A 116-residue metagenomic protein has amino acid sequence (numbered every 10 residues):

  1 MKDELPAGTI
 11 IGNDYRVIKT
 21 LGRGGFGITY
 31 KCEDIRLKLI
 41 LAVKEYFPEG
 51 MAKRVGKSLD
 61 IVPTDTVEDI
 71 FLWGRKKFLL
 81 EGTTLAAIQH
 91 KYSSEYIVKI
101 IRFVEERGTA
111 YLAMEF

Functional and structural regions predicted by a protein language model:
M1-V17: A short, low-complexity linker immediately N-terminal to eukaryotic Hanks-type protein kinase catalytic domains
I18-G24, T29: Protein kinase glycine-rich loop
G22, Q89-Y96: Flexible N-lobe loop architecture of eukaryotic-like protein kinase catalytic domains
E33-I40, F47-M51: Conserved N-lobe loop of protein kinases adjacent to the ATP-binding glycine-rich P-loop
K44-F47, D65: Conserved beta3-strand ATP-binding lysine motif
V55-Q89: AlphaC helix of the eukaryotic protein kinase fold
F103: Activation-segment/catalytic-loop signature of the eukaryotic protein kinase fold
R107-F116: Conserved short submotifs of the Hanks-type protein kinase catalytic core that shape the nucleotide-binding pocket
